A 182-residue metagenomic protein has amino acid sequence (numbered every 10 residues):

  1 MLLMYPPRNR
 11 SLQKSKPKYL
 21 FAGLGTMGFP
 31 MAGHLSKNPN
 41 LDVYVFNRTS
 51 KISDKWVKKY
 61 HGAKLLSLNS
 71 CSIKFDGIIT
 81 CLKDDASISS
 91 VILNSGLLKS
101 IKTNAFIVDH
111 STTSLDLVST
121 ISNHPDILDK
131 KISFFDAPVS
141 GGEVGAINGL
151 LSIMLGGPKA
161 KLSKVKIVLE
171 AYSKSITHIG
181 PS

Functional and structural regions predicted by a protein language model:
L2-G77, S111, E143, T177: NAD(P)+-binding Rossmann beta1-loop-alpha1 motif at the extreme N-terminus of oxidoreductases
L12-Q13, K99-I101, I147: Short, flexible hinge/linker loops that cap or flank conserved catalytic cores
P17, A105, L151: Nucleotide donor/acceptor-binding cores
N38-N40, K59-Y60, K102, I127-D129 (+1 more regions): Short, well-ordered coil/turn elements that cap or connect secondary structure elements
V45, T80, M154: Conserved SAM-binding loop
G62-A63, A105, I132, I176: Short, conserved active-site loop motifs that form the nucleotide-linked donor/cofactor pocket
L68-F134: Rossmann-fold NAD(P) dinucleotide-binding segment
L93, T112-S182: Rossmann-fold dinucleotide-binding core
